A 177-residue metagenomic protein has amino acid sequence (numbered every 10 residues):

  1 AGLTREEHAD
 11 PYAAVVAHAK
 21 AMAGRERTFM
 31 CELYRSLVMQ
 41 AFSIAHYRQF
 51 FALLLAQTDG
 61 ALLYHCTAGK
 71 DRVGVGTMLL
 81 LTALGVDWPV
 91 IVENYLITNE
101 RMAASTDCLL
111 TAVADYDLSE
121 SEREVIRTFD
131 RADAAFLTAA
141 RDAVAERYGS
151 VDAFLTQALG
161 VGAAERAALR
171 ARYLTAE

Functional and structural regions predicted by a protein language model:
A1-L63, V75-E177: Cys-dependent protein tyrosine phosphatase-like superfamily
T67-A68, R72-V73: Ser/Thr-glycine-rich phosphate-binding loops at phosphate-binding pockets of nucleotides, nucleotide cofactors
